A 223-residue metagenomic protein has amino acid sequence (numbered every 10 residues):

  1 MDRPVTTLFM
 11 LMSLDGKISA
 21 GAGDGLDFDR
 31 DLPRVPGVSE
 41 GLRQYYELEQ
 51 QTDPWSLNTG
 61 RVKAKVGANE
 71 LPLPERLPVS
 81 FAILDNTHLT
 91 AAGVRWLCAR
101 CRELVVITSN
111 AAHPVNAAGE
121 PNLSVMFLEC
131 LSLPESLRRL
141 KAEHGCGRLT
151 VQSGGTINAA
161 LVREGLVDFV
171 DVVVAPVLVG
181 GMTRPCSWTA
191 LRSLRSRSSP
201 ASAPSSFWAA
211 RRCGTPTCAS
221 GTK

Functional and structural regions predicted by a protein language model:
M1-K223: Enzymes that bind and transform nitrogen-containing heteroaromatic metabolites
